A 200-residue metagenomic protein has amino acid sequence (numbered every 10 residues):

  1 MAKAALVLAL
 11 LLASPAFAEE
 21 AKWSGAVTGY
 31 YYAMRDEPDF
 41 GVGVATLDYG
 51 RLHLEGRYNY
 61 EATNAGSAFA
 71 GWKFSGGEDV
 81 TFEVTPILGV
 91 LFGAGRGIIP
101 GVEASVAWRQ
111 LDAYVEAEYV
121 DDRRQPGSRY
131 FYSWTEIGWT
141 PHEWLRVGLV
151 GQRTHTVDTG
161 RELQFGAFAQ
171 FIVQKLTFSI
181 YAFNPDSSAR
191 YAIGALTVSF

Functional and structural regions predicted by a protein language model:
M1-K22, F200: Cleavable N-terminal export/targeting peptides
W23-A33, G43-A45, G50-E61, V80-F92 (+5 more regions): Transmembrane beta-strand segments that form the barrel wall of outer-membrane beta-barrel proteins
G29-R35, S75, G95, Y130 (+2 more regions): A broad, low-specificity signal for short, low-complexity segments enriched in glycine/proline and polar/charged
R35-E37, Y60-A62, A94-R96, G127-R129 (+2 more regions): Short sequence motifs at beta-strands and strand-loop junctions characteristic of Gram-negative outer-membrane
G41-G50, A65-E83, I98-V115, R129-E143 (+3 more regions): Feature captures outer-membrane beta-barrel proteins of Gram-negative bacteria and organelles
